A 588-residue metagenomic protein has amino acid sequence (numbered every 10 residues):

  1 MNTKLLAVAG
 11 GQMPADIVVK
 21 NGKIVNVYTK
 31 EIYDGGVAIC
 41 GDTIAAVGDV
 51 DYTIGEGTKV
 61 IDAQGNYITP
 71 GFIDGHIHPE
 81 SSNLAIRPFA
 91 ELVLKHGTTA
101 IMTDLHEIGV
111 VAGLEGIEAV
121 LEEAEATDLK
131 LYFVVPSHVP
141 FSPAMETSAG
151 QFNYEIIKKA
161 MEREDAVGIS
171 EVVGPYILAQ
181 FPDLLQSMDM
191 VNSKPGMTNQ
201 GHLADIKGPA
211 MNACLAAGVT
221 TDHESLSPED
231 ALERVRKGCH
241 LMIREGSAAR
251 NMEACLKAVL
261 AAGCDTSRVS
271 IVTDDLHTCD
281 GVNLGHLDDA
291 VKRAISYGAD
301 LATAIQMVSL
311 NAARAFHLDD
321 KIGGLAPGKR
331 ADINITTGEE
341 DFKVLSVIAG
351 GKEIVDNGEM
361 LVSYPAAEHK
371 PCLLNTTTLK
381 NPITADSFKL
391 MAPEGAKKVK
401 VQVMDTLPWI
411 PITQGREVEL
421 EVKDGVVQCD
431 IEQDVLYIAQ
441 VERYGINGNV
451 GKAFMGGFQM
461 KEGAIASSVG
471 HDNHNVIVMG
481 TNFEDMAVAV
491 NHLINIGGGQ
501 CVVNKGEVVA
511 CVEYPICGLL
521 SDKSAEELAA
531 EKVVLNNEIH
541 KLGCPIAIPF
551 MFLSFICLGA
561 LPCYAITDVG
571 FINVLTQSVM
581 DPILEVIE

Functional and structural regions predicted by a protein language model:
M1-G35, I39-C40, A45, L94-H96 (+2 more regions): Active-site microenvironment of metallo-dependent hydrolases
M13-N21, T53-T103: Replace "His-x-His-based motif
H78-E80, H106-I108, P136-F141, E171-P175 (+4 more regions): Active-site beta-loop-alpha junctions enriched in small/polar residues
N83, D222-L226, M252, F454-K461: A general structural motif
R87-T198, A262, V508-E513: Divalent-metal coordination cores built from histidine and acidic residues
G116, Q151-S170, Y176-I243, R250-I271 (+3 more regions): Histidine/acidic residue-rich metal-binding segments in metalloenzymes
